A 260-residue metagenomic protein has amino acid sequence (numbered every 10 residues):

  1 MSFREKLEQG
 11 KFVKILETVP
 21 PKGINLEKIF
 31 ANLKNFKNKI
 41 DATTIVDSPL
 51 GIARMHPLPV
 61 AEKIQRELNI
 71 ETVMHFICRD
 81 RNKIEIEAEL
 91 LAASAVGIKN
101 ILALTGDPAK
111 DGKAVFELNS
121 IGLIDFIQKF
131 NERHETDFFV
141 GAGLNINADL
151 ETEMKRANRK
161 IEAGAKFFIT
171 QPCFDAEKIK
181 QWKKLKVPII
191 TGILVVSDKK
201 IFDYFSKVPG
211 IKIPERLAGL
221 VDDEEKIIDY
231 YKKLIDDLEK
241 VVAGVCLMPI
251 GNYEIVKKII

Functional and structural regions predicted by a protein language model:
M1-I45: Conserved N-terminal beta1-alpha1 strand-loop-helix module at the mouth
M1-K6, N25-E27, G51-I64, N82-A88 (+4 more regions): Active-site-adjacent beta->alpha loops and helix N-cap segments on the catalytic face of soluble alpha/beta enzymes
F12-K28, T72-I84, F139-T152, L217-D229: Active-site mouth loops of central-metabolism enzymes
K14-T18, D41-I45, T72-F76, I101-A103 (+4 more regions): Hydrophobic faces of well-ordered beta-strands that scaffold small-molecule active sites in alpha/beta enzyme cores
F36-K37, S94, I161-E162, L238-E239: Non-catalytic positions within long, well-ordered alpha-helices that form the structural scaffold/packing of enzyme
K39, L68, I127-F138, L234-V245: A structural motif corresponding to the C-terminal end of an alpha-helix and its immediate exit/capping segment
V115-E135, G143-N145, W182-L234, G251-Y253: Active-site pocket-lining/capping segments in soluble small-molecule metabolic enzymes
I228-I260: C-terminal extensions of enzymes
